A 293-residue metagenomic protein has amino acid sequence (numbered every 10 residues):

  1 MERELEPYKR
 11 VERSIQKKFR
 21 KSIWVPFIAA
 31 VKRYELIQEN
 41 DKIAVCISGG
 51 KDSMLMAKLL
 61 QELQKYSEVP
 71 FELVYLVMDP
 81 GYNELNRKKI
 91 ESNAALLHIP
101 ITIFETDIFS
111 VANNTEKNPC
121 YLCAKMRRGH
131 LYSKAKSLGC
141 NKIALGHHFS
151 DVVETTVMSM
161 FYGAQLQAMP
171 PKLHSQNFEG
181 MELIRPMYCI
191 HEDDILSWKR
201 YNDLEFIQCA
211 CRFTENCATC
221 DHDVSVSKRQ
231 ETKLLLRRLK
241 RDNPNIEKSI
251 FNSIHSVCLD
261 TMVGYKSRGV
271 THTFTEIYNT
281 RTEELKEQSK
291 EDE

Functional and structural regions predicted by a protein language model:
E2-L166, P170, D193-Y201, R281 (+1 more regions): ATP-dependent adenylation/nucleotidyltransferase module used to activate substrates
Y8-E12, T115-E116, E179-G180, E231 (+1 more regions): Short amphipathic alpha-helical segments at helix-loop
K17, K21, E84, K125 (+6 more regions): Electropositive phosphate-/nucleotide-binding environments in soluble metabolic enzymes
C46, C120, L131, C140 (+4 more regions): Generic recognition of cysteine residues
L73, S150-L236: Catalytic subdomain that performs nucleotidyl-dependent activation
D79-G81, D107-F109, S175, C189 (+2 more regions): Short, solvent-exposed coil/turn elements at secondary-structure transition points
M126-L138, K172-F178, T232-S253: Short, basic, helix/turn surface patches
L204-E293: The feature marks non-catalytic terminal segments
